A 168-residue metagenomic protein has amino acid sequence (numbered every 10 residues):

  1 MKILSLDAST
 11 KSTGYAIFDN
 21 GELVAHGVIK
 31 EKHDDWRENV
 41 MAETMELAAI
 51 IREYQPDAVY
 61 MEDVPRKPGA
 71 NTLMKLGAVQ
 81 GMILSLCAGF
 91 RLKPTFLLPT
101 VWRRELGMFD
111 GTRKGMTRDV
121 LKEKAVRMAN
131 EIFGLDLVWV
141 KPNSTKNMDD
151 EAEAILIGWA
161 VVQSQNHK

Functional and structural regions predicted by a protein language model:
M1-K168: Phosphate- and other anionic-substrate recognition elements at nucleic-acid/protein interfaces
